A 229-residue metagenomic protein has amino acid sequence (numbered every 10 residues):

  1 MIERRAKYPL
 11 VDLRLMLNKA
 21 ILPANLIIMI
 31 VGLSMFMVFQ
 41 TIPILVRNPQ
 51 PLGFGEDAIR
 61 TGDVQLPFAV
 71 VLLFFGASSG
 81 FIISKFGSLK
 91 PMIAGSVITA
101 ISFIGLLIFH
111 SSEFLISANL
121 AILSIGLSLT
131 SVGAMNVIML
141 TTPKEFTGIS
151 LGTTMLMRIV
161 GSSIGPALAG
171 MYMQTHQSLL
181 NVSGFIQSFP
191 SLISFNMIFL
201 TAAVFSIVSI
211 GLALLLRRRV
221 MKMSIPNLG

Functional and structural regions predicted by a protein language model:
M1-A6: Structural signal for the C-terminal ends of transmembrane alpha-helices and the immediately following loop
Y8-H176, I193-L214, R218: 12-transmembrane solute porter fold
N181-S194: Short, membrane-exposed interhelical loops at transmembrane-helix boundaries
L216-G229: Intrinsic disorder in cytosolic terminal tails and internal cytosolic loops of multi-pass membrane transporters
